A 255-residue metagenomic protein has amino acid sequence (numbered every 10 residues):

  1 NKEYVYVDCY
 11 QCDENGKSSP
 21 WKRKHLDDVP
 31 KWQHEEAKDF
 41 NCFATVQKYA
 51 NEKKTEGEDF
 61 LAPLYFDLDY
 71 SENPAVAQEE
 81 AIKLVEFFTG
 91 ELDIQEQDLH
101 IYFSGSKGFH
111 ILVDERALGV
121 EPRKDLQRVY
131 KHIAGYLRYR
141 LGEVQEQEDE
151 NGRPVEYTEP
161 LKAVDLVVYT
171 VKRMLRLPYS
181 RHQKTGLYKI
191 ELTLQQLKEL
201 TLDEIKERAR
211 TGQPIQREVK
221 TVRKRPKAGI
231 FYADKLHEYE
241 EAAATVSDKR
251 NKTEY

Functional and structural regions predicted by a protein language model:
N1-L64, L68-A81, R128, D149-V164 (+4 more regions): DNA replication initiation on ssDNA origins
K48-E56, T89-G90, I94-S104, K162-D165: Catalytic micro-motifs at enzyme active sites that drive phosphoryl/nucleotidyl and oxygen chemistry
P63-F66, E96-P122, M174-S180: Histidine-centered divalent-metal-coordination microenvironment in nucleic-acid enzymes
A75-E96, D125-L141: Long, well-ordered alpha-helical scaffolding segments within enzyme catalytic domains, especially pronounced
I94, G142-E146, Q183-L187: Intrinsically disordered or highly flexible coil/loop and linker segments, enriched in small and charged/polar residues
K107-E159: Internal, well-ordered domain-core segments that constitute the primary functional module of diverse proteins
K235: Charged phosphate-binding loop/patch that engages nucleotide di/tri-phosphates or the phosphate backbone of nucleic
E254-Y255: Charged/polar low-complexity intrinsically disordered segments, enriched in acidic residues
